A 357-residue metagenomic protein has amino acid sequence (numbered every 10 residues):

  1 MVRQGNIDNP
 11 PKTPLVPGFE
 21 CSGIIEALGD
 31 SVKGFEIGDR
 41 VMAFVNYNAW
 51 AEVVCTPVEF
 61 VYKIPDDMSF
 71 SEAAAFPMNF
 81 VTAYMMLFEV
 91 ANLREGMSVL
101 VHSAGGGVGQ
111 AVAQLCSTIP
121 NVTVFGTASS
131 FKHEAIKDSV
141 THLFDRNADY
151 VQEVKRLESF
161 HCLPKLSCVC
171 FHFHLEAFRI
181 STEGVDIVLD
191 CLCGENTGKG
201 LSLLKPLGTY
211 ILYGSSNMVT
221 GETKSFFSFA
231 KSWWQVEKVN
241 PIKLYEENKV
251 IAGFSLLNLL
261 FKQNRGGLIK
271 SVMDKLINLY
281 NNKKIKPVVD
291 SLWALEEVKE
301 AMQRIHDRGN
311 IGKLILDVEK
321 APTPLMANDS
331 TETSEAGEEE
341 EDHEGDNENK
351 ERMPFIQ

Functional and structural regions predicted by a protein language model:
V2-N48, C191, Q357: Glycine-rich beta-strand-centered segment in the early N-terminal region that forms part of a ligand/cofactor-binding
D30-S31, V124-A135, G194-N196, M218-V219: Short glycine/proline-centered loop/turn elements that form peptide/ligand docking sites
M42, L100, V188-L189, I211: N-terminal Rossmann-like NAD(P) cofactor-binding module of classical short-chain dehydrogenase/reductase
V45-V58: A structural motif shared across PLP-dependent enzymes of the aminotransferase-like
A74-E153, S167-E176, T182: Mid-domain Rossmann-like dinucleotide-binding core that forms the NAD(H)/NADP(H) cofactor-binding site
N121, E195-K284, E319-Q357: Glycine-rich phosphate-binding loop and adjacent beta-alpha segment of Rossmann(oid) nucleotide-cofactor-binding
